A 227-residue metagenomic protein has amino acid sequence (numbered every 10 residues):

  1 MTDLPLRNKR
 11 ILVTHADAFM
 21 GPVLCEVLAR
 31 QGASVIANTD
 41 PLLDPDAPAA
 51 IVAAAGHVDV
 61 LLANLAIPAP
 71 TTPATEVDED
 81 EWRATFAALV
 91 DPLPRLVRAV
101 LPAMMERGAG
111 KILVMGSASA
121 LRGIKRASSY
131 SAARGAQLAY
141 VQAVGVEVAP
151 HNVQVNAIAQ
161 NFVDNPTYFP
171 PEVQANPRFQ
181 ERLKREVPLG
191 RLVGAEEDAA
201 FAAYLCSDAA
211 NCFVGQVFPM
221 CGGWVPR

Functional and structural regions predicted by a protein language model:
T2, R122, A203, V214-R227: Short C-terminal tail/terminal secondary-structure segment of NAD(P)H-dependent dehydrogenase/reductase domains
D3-I36: Canonical Rossmann dinucleotide-binding motif of NAD(H)/NADP(H)-dependent dehydrogenases/reductases, specifically
I67, K111-A136, V141-P150, F162-V163: Catalytic loop of short-chain dehydrogenase/reductase
T72-A74, D78-F86, F179, L183: Substrate-binding pocket helix/loop in short-chain dehydrogenase/reductase
V97-R98, Q142: A short, exposed helix-loop element centered on a Lys and neighboring polar residues
P102, V146-P150, N211: Alpha-helical segment proximal to the catalytic Tyr-Lys
P150, Q160-E186: A glycine/serine/threonine-rich, flexible loop-to-helix segment that serves as the NAD(P) cofactor-binding "lid"
